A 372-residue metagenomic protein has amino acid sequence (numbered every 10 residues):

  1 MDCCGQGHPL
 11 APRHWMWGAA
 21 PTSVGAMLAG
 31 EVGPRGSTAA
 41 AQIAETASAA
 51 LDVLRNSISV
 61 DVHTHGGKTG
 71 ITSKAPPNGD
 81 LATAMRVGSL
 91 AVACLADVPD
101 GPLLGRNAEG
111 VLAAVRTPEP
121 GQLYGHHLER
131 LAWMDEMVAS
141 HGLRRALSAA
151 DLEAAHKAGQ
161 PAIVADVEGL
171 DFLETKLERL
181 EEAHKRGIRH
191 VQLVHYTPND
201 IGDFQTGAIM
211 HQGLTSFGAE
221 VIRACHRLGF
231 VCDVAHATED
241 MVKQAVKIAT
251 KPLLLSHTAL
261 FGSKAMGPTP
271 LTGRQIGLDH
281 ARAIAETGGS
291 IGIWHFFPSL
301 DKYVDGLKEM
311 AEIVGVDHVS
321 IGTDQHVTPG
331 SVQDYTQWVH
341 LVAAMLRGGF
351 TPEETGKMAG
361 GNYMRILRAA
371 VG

Functional and structural regions predicted by a protein language model:
M1-H14: N-terminal secretory signal peptides
A19-W294, P298, K308-A311, H318 (+1 more regions): Extended, charged catalytic domains and RNA/DNA-binding interfaces, predominantly in divalent-metal-using enzymes
P21-A26, D334-G372: Mid-to-C-terminal alpha-helical segments outside catalytic/metal-binding sites
D135-V138, G142, A249, A311-V314 (+5 more regions): Structural signal for hydrophobic packing residues in well-ordered secondary-structure cores of soluble enzyme domains
W294-H295, V314-Y335: Short acidic/histidine-rich active-site segments
S299-K302, A311, P329-Q337, R347 (+1 more regions): Short amphipathic alpha-helical interaction segments
D305: Active-site metal-binding motif and surrounding structural segment of the metallo-beta-lactamase
